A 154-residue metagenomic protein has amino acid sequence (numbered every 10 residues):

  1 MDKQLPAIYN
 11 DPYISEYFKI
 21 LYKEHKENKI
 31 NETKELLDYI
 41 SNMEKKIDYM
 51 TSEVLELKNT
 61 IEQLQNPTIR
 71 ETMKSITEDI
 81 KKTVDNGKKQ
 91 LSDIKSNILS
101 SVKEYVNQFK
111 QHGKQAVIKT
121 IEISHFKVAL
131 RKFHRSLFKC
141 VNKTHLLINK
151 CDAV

Functional and structural regions predicted by a protein language model:
M1-D85, K89: Leu/Val/Ala/Ile-rich N-terminal alpha-helices, chiefly Sec-type signal peptides and the beginnings
K95-V154: Extended, low-complexity amphipathic alpha-helical repeat segments
